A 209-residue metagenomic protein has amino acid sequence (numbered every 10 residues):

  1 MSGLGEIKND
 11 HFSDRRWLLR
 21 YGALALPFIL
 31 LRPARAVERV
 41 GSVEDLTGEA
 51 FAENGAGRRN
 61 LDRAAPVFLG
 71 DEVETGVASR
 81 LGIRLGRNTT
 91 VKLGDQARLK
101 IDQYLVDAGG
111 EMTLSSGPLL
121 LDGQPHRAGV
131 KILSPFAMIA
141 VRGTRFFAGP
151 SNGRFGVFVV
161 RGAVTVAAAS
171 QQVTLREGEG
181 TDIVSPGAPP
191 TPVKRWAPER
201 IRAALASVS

Functional and structural regions predicted by a protein language model:
M1-S13, L24-F28: N-terminal secretory signal peptides
N9-L19, R32-P33: Twin-arginine (Tat) signal peptide motif
A23, F28, A36-E72, G76-V77 (+1 more regions): Flexible, surface-exposed loop/linker segments and immediately adjacent secondary-structure boundaries
